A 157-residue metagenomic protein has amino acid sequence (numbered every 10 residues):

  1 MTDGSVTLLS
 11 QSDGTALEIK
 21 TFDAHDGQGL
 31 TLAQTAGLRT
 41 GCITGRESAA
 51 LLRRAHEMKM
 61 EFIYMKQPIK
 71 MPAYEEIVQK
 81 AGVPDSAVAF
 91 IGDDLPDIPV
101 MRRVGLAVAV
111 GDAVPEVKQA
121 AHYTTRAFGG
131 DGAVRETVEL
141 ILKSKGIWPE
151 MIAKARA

Functional and structural regions predicted by a protein language model:
M1, A49-L51, D97: Short, active-site-adjacent cap segments at secondary-structure transitions
M1-R39: Active-site neighborhood of HAD-like aspartate-dependent phosphohydrolases
S12-A16, D23, M71-A157: Mg2+-dependent phosphoryl-transfer enzymes with acidic/Ser/Thr/Gly-rich catalytic loops
T15-A16, M58-K66: Glycine-rich phosphate-binding "P-loop"
T21-H25, I43, K66-I69: Short secondary-structure boundary/capping elements
G29-R54, I63-M65, M101: Substrate-recognition element of Asp-dependent hydrolases with the DxDx(T/V) motif
G37, K59, G82: Conserved functional loop/turn residues at catalytic and ligand-binding sites
R46-E47, A55, P68-I69, D112 (+1 more regions): Short beta->alpha linker loops
